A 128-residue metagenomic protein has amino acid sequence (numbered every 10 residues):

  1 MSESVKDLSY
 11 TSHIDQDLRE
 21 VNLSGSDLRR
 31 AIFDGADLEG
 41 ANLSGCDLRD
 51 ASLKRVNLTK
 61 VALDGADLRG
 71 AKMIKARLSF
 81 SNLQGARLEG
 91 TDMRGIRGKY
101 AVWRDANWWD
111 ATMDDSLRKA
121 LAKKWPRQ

Functional and structural regions predicted by a protein language model:
M1-Q128: Tandem repeat scaffolds
